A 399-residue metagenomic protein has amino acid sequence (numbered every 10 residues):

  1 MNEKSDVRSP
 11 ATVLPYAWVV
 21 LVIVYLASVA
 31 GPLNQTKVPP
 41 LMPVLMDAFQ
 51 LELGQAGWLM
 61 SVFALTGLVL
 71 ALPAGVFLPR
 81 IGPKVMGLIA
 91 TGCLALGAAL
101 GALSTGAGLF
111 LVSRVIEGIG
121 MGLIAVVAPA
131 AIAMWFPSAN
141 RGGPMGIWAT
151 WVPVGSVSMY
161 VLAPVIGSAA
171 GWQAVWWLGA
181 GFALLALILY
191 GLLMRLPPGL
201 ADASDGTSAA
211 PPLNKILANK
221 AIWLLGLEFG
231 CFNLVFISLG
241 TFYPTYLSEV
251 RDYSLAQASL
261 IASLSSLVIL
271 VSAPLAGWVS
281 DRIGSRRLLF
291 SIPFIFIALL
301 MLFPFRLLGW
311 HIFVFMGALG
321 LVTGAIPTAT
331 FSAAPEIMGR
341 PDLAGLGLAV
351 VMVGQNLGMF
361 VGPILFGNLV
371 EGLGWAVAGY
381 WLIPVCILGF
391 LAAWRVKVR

Functional and structural regions predicted by a protein language model:
V38-P39, A221-S266, A273: Extracytoplasmic gate region of multi-pass secondary transporters
Q50, G82, L103-L109, P137 (+3 more regions): Helix-breaking motifs and short loop linkers at transmembrane-helix boundaries and internal kinks in secondary membrane
V69-T105: Conserved MFS/SLC helix-loop-helix module at the cytosolic interface between two early adjacent transmembrane helices
R80-A90, D281-F294: Cytoplasmic membrane-interface "Motif A"-like loop-to-helix N-cap segments of 12-TM Major Facilitator Superfamily
S113-V152: Cytoplasmic helix-loop-helix junction between adjacent transmembrane helices in 12-TM secondary transporters
I147-M194: Helix-loop-helix hairpin linking two adjacent transmembrane segments in secondary transporters
G191-N214: Flexible cytoplasmic inter-helical loops of multi-pass small-molecule transporters
R286-T330: C-terminal transmembrane helical hairpin of 12-TM major facilitator-type secondary transporters
